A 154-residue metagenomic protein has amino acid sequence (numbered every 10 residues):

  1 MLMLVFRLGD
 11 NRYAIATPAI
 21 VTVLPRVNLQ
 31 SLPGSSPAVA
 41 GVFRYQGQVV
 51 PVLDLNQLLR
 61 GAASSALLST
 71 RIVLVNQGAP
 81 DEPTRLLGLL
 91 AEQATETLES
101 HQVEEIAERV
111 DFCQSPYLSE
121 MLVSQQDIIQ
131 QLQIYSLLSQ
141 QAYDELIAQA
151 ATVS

Functional and structural regions predicted by a protein language model:
M1-S154: An acidic, low-aromatic, low-complexity terminal/linker signal
